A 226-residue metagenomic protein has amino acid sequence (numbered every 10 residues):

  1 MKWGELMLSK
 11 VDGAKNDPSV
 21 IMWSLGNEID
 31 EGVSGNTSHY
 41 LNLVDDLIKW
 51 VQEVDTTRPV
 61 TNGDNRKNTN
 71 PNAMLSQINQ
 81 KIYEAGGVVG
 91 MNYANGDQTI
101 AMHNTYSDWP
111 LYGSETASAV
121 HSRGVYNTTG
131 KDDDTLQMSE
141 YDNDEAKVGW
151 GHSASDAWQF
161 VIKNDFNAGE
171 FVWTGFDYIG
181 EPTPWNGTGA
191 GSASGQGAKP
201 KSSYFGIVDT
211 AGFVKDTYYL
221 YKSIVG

Functional and structural regions predicted by a protein language model:
M1-G226: Extended substrate-binding grooves/exosites of carbohydrate-active enzymes
